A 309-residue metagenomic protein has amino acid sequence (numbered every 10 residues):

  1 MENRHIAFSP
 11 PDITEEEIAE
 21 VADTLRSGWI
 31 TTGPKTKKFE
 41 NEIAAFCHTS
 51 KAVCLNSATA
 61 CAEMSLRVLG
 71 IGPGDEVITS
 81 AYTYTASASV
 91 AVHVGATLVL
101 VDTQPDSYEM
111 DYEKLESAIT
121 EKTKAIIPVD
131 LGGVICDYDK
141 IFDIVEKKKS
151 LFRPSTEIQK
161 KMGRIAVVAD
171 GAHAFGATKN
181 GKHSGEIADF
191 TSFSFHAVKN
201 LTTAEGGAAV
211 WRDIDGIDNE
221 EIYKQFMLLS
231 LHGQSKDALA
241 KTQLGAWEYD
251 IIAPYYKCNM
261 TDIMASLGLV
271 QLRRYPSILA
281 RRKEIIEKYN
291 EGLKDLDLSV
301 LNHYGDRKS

Functional and structural regions predicted by a protein language model:
M1-I30, P34, D250-I252: N-terminal "arm"/small-domain region of PLP-dependent enzymes with the aminotransferase-like
W29-E76, S87-V92, L100, K149-S155: Phosphate-binding glycine-rich loop
K37-N41, T49-S50, A125-V129, V134 (+3 more regions): PLP-dependent aminotransferase class I/II
E42, V90, V94, A118 (+3 more regions): Alpha-helical structural signal in soluble globular domains
E63-E121, A125-I127: Conserved PLP-anchoring active-site segment centered on the Schiff-base-forming lysine
S89-A91, H183, I263: Hydrophobic/aromatic ligand-binding patch that stacks against planar heteroaromatic rings of cofactors or nucleotides
D106-T203, A209, D213-D215: Active-site phosphate-binding strand-loop segment of PLP-dependent enzymes
